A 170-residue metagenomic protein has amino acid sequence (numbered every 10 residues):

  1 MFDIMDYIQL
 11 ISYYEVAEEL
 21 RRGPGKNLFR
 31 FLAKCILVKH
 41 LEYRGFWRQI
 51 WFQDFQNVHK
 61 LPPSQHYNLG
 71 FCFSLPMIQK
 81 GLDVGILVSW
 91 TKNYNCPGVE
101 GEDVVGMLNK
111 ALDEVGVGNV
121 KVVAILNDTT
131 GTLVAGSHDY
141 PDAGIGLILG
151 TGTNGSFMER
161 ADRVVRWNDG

Functional and structural regions predicted by a protein language model:
M1, L32, L69-F71, L108 (+3 more regions): Structural signal for hydrophobic/aromatic residues that build the beta-strand cores of folded beta-sheet domains
M1, L41-G70, I125: Fungal eukaryote-biased detector of long internal structured cores
M1-Q9, Y140-A161: Gly/Thr-rich phosphate-binding beta-strand-loop-beta motif of the actin/hexokinase/Hsp70
I8-A33, L37, F46, W51-F55 (+3 more regions): Glycine-rich phosphate-binding loop and adjoining helix at the ATP-binding site of ATP-dependent phosphoryl-transfer
L10, Q65-L69, A143: Core residues of folded domains in eukaryotic genome-function proteins
F55-H59, N95, T153-S156: Short amphipathic alpha-helical patches
H59-P63, G136-D139, I145-I148: A general structural signal for short secondary-structure junctions and capping/turn motifs
